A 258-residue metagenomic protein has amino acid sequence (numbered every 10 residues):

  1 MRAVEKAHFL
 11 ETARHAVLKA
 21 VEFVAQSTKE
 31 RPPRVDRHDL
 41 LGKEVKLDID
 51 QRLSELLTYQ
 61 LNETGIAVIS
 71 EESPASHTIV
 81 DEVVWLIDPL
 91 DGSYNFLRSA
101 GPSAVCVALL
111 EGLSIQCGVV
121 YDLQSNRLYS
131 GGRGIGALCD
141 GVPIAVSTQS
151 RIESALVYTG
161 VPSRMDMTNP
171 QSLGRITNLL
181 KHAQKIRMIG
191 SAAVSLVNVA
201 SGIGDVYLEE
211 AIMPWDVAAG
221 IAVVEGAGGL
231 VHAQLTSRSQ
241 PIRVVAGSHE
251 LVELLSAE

Functional and structural regions predicted by a protein language model:
M1-E22, Q26, G174-K181, S195-E258: Oxyanion/phosphate-interacting regions
M1-L90: N-terminal subdomain of lithium-sensitive/metallo-dependent phosphomonoesterases centered on the IMPase/IPPase/PAP
A67, C117, D205-V206: Short, Asp-centered acidic motifs that coordinate Mg2+ and/or phosphate in catalytic or ligand-binding sites
A67, Q184-K185, L230: Conserved beta-strand segments of alpha/beta enzyme cores
E71, I189-S191, Q234: Conserved beta-strand termini and adjacent loop/short-helix elements that scaffold enzyme active sites in alpha/beta
D81-S125: Glycine-rich active-site/cofactor-binding loop and its immediate structural neighborhood
G92-S93, V157, V224: Conserved S/T- and glycine-rich ATP-binding loop of Class I adenylate-forming
A108-S195, R243-E258: Acidic beta-strand-loop-alpha-helix segment within the catalytic core of divalent metal-dependent phosphate-processing
